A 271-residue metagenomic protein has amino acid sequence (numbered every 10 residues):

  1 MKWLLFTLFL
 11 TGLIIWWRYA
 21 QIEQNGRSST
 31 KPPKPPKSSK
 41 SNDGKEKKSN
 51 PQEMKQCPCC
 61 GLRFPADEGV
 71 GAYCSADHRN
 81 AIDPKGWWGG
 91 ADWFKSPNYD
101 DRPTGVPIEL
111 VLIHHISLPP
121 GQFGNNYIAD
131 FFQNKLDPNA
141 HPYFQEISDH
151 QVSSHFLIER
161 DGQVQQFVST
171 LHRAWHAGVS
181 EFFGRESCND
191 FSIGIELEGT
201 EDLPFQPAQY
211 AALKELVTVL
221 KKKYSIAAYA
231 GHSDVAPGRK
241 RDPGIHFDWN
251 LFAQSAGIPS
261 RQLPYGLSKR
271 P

Functional and structural regions predicted by a protein language model:
M1-K31: N-terminal signal-anchor transmembrane alpha helix of single-pass membrane proteins, serving as the membrane-anchoring
A20, N25-K48: Intrinsically disordered, proline/serine/threonine/tyrosine-rich low-complexity regions that carry short linear
K37-R79: Charged, acidic
S49-M54, S148, R185-N189: A generic structural micro-feature
G69, Q122-F123, R241: Short glycine-/acidic-enriched loop or helix-start segments at secondary-structure transitions that form or flank
N80-E186: N-terminal catalytic cores of peptidoglycan-degrading enzymes
N80-W88, E186-F191, T200-P271: Basic/polar, cationic surfaces and motifs that engage anionic cell-wall and phosphate/carboxylate ligands
